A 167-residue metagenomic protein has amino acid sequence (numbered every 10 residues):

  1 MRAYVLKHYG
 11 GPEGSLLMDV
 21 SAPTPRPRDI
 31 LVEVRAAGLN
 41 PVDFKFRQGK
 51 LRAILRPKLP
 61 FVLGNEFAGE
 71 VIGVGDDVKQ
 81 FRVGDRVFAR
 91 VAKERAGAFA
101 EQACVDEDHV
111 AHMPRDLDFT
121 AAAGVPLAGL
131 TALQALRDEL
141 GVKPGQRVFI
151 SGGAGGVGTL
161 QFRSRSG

Functional and structural regions predicted by a protein language model:
H8, F44, D76, R115 (+1 more regions): Short, conserved catalytic or interaction motifs in soluble domains
S21-L39, L51-E94: Glycine-rich beta-strand-centered segment in the early N-terminal region that forms part of a ligand/cofactor-binding
V42-Q48: Cytochrome P450 core scaffold surrounding the K-helix E-X-X-R motif and the conserved "meander" helix-loop region
R56, Q80, R90-G152: NAD(P)H dinucleotide-binding glycine-rich loop of Rossmann-like/cofactor-binding domains, especially the beta1-alpha1
A154, F162: N-terminal Rossmann NAD(P)H-binding glycine-rich loop of SDR-like oxidoreductase domains
T159: Residues forming the Rossmann-fold NAD(P)(H) cofactor-binding site
S164-G167: Conserved S-adenosyl-L-methionine
